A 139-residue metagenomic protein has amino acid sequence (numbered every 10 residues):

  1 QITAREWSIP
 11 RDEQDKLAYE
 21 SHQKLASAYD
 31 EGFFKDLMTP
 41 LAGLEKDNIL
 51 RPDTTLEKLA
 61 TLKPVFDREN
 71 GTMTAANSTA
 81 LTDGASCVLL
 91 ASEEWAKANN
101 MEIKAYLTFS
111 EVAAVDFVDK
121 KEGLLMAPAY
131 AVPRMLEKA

Functional and structural regions predicted by a protein language model:
Q1, K46, A76, V118-D119: A general structural-boundary detector
I2-R11, A28, Y130-A139: Conserved active-site "lid/cap" helical segment
E6, D12-A98, I103, T108-F109: N-terminal extracellular/periplasmic Venus flytrap/periplasmic-binding protein-like
S8, D12, D119-E122: Charge-dense, low-complexity intrinsically disordered segments
A91-A139: Glycine- and Gly-Pro-enriched alpha-helical subdomains that act as flexible, kink-prone "lid/hinge" or packing modules
